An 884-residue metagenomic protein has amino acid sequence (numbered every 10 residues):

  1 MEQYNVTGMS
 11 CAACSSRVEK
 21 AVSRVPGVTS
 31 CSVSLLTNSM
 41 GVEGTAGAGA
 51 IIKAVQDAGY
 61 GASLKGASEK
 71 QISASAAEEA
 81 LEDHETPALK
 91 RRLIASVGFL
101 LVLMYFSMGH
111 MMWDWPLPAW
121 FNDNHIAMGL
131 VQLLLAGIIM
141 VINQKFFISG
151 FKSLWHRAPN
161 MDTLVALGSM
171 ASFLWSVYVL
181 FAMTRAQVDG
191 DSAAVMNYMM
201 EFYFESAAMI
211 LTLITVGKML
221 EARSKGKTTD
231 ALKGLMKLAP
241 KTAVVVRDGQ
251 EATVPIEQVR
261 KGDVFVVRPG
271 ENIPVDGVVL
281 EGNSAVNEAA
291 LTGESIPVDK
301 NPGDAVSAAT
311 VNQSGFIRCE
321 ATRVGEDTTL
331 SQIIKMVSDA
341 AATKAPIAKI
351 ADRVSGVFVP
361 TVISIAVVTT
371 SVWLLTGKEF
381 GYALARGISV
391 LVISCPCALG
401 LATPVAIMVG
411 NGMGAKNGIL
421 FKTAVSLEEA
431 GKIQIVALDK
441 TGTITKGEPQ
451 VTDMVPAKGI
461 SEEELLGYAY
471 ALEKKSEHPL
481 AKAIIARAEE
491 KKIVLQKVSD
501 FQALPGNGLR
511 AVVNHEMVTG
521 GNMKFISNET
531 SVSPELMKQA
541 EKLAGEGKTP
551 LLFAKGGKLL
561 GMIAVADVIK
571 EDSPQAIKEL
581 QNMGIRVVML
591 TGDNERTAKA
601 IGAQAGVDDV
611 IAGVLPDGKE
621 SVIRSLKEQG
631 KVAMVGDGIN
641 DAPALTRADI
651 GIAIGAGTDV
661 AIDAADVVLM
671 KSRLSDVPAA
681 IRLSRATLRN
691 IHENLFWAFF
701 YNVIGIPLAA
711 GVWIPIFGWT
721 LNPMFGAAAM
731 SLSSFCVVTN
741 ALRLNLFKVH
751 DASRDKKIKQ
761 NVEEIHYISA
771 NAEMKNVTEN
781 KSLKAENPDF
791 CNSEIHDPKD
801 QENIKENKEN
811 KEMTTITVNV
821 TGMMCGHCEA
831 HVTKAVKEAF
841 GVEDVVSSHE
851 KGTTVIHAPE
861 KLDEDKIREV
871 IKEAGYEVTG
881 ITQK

Functional and structural regions predicted by a protein language model:
M1-A127, K152, Q250-E251, S331 (+2 more regions): Flexible metal-binding regulatory segments at protein termini and peripheral loops
S16, T29, I433, V513-H515 (+9 more regions): Conserved ATP-binding TGD loop and adjacent catalytic N/P-domain core of P-type ATPases
V25-E43, A48-G49, K53, E201-F202 (+4 more regions): Conserved cytosolic catalytic loops of P-type ATPases
A77-F99, S149-S172, I334-A366, A383 (+6 more regions): Soluble-to-membrane junctions at the N-terminal ends of transmembrane alpha-helices in multi-pass ion-transporting
A88-T242, R353, M454, G718-P723: Transmembrane helix-loop-helix hairpins at the membrane interface
R91, T310, G431-L438, I444-E477 (+3 more regions): ATP-driven catalytic headpiece of P-type ATPases
M183-Q187, S192-A193, A208-P269, K300 (+5 more regions): Juxtamembrane coupling segments of multi-pass membrane pumps/enzymes
L291, I350, A385, A398-L472 (+4 more regions): Conserved catalytic phosphorylation-site environment of P-type ATPases
